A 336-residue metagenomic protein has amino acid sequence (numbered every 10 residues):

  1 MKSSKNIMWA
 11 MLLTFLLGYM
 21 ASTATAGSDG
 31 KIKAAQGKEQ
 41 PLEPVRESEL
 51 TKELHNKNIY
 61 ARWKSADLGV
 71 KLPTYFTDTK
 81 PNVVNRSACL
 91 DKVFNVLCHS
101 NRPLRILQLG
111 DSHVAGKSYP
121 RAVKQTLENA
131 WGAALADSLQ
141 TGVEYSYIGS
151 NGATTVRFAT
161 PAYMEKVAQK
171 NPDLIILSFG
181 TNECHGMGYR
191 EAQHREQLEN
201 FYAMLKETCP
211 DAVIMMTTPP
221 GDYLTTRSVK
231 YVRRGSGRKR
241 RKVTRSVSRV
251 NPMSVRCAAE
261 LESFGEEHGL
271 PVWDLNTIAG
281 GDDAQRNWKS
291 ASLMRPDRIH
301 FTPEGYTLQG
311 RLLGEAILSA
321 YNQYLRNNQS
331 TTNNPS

Functional and structural regions predicted by a protein language model:
M1-L109, H113-T141, Q169-N171, E207 (+1 more regions): N-terminal secretory targeting modules
R86-C89, V93, A115, Y119 (+10 more regions): Stable alpha-helical elements in mature extracytoplasmic
P103-A203, E207-P210, Y223-T225: Conserved SGNH/GDSL esterase-like catalytic core that processes O-acyl groups on lipids and polysaccharides
S112-H113, T218, T302: Ser/Thr-glycine-rich phosphate-binding loops at phosphate-binding pockets of nucleotides, nucleotide cofactors
I176-G180, Y202, M215-T218, C257-A259: Conserved, well-ordered alpha-helix/loop/beta-strand core segments that scaffold catalytic motifs
A212-M215, P271: Proline-centered loop/turn at the N-terminus of a beta-strand
D222-S336: Catalytic His-Asp segment of secreted/periplasmic serine-dependent ester chemistry enzymes
